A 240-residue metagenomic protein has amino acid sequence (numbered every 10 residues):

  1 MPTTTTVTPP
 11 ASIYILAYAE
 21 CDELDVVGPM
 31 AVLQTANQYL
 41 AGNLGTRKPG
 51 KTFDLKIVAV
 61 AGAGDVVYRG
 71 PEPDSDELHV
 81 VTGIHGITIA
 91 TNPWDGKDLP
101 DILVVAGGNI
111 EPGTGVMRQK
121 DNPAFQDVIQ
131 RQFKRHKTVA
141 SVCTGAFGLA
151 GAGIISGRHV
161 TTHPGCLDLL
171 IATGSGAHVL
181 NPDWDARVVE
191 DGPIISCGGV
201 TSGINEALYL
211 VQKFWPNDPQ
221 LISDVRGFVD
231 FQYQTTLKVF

Functional and structural regions predicted by a protein language model:
M1-V139, G148-A150, D168, G176-A177 (+2 more regions): Extended, subdomain-level signal for the structured scaffold at the beginning of enzyme domains
P100, H136, G157-R158, D191: Short, well-ordered alpha-helix to beta-strand connector turns
V139-A140, T161, I195: Structural detector of well-ordered beta-strand residues that form the stable sheet scaffold of enzyme domains
I154-L169: Short, glycine-/small-residue-rich phosphate/pyrophosphate-handling segment
A172: Bacterial carbohydrate/catabolite-sensing allosteric modules
G192-G199: A short glycine-threonine-serine/GTX helix/turn-capping micro-motif
